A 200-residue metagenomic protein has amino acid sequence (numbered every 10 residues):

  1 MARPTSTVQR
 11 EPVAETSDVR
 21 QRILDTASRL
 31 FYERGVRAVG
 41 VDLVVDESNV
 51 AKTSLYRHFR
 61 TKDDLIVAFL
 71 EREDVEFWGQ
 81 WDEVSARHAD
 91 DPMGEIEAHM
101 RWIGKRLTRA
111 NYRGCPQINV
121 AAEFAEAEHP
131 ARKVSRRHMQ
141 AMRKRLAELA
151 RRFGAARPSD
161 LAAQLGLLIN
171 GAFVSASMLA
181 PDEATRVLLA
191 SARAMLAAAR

Functional and structural regions predicted by a protein language model:
M1-D18, D25, R200: N-terminal intrinsically disordered/low-complexity leader segments
A2-R3, R22, T26-D64, A68: Helix-turn-helix
K62, E73-F77, H88, P92 (+4 more regions): Hydrophobic/aromatic residues within well-ordered alpha-helical segments
I66-E73, Q80: Alpha-helical DNA-contacting segments of helix-turn-helix folds
A68, D82-N111, A162-L165: Hydrophobic alpha-helical connector segments
V75-W78, D82, G94, A127-R152 (+1 more regions): Amphipathic alpha-helical packing segments from all-alpha helical-bundle domains
E95, R109-P130: Amphipathic alpha-helical segments used for helix-helix packing
P130-R137, R151-R200: Hydrophobic/aromatic-rich alpha-helical bundle segments in the mid-to-C-terminal region
